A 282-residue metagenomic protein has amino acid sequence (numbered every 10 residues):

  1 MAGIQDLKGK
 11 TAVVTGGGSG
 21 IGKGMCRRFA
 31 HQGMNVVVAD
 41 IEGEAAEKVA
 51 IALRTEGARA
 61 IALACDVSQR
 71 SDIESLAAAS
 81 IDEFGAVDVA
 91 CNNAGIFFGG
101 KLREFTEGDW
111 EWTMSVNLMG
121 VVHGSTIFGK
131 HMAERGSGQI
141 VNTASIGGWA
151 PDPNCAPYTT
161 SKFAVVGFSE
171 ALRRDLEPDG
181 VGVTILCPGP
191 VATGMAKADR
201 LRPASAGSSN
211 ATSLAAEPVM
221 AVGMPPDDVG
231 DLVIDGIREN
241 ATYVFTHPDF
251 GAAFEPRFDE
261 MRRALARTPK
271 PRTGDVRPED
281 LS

Functional and structural regions predicted by a protein language model:
A2-V37: Canonical Rossmann dinucleotide-binding motif of NAD(H)/NADP(H)-dependent dehydrogenases/reductases, specifically
G43-E44, L63-S75, E107: The beta1-alpha1 cofactor-binding region of Rossmann-like NAD(H)/NADP(H)-dependent oxidoreductases
K101-L102, T106-E111: Substrate-binding pocket helix/loop in short-chain dehydrogenase/reductase
R103, A150-A156: Active-site loop immediately N-terminal to the catalytic Tyr-X3-Lys motif of short-chain dehydrogenase/reductase
S125, S161: Active-site helix of classical SDR
S145: Residue(s) in the substrate-gating loop at a strand-loop-helix junction that position the organic substrate next
P178-P248: SDR active-site lid
